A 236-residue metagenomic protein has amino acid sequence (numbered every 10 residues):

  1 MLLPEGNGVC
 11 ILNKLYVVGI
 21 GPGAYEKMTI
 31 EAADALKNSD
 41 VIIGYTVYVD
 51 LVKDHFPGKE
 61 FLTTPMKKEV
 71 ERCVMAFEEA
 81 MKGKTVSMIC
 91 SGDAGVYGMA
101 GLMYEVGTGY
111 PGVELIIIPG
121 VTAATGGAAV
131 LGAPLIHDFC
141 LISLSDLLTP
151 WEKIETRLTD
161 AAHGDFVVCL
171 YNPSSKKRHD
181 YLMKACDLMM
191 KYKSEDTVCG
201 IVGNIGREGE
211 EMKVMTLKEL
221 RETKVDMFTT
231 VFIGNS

Functional and structural regions predicted by a protein language model:
L2, G6-L115, G126: Class I S-adenosyl-L-methionine
G8-L12, D34-A35, E79, T108-G109 (+4 more regions): Solvent-exposed alpha-helices and their adjacent loops that cap or buttress functional pockets in soluble metabolic
L15-V17, H163-S236: A contiguous loop/helix-start segment that scaffolds small-molecule binding in enzyme catalytic cores
I20-K27, L148-W151, M212-M215: Short gly/ser/thr-rich secondary-structure transition/capping motifs
K67-R72, A123, L147-T149, G206-G209: A short acidic, often aromatic-flanked loop/helix-cap motif at beta-alpha or helix-coil junctions that lines enzyme
K84-C90, A133-L144, A162, L217-M227: A polyampholytic, Gly/Pro-enriched intrinsically disordered region
V96-G164: Class I SAM-dependent methyltransferase SAM-binding "motif I" and its flanking Rossmann-like core
